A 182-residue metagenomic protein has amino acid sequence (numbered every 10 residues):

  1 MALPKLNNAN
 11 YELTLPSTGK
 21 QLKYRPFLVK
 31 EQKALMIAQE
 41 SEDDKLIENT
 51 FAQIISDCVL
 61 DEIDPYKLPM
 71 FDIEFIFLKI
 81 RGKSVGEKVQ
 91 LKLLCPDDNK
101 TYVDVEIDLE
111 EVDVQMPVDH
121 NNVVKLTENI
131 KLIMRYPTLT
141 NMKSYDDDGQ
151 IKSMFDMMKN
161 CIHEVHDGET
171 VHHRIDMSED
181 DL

Functional and structural regions predicted by a protein language model:
M1-L182: Short, surface-exposed, charged amphipathic helix/loop patches that serve as local interaction elements
